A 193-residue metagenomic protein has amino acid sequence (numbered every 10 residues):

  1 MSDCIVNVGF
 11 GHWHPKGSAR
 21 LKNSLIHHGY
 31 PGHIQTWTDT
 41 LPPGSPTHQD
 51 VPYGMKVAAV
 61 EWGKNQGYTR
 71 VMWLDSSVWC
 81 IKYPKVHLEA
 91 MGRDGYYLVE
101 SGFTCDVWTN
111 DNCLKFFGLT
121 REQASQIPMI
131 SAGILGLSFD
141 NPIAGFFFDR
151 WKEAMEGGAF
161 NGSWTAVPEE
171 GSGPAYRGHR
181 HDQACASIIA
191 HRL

Functional and structural regions predicted by a protein language model:
M1-T69, R177-R180: N-terminal anchoring/stem segment of glycosyltransferases
S2-D3, D94, I130-G133: Short, surface-exposed beta-edge/turn micro-motifs
H14, P43-S45, C80-Y83, L88-E89 (+4 more regions): Short catalytic/ligand-binding loop motif for oxyanion handling, primarily in non-cytosolic enzymes, centered on
K22, I26, L88, S187-A190: Non-transmembrane alpha-helical segments in soluble domains of secreted/periplasmic/extracellular proteins
G32-P42, L98-G102, G158-P168: A generic structural motif
K56-L114: GT-A fold catalytic core of metal-dependent nucleotide-sugar glycosyltransferases, centered on the diacidic
C113-S125: Short, flexible, basic/aromatic active-site loop/helix in glycosyltransferases
A124-L193: Catalytic core and acceptor-binding pocket of nucleotide-sugar-dependent glycosyltransferases
